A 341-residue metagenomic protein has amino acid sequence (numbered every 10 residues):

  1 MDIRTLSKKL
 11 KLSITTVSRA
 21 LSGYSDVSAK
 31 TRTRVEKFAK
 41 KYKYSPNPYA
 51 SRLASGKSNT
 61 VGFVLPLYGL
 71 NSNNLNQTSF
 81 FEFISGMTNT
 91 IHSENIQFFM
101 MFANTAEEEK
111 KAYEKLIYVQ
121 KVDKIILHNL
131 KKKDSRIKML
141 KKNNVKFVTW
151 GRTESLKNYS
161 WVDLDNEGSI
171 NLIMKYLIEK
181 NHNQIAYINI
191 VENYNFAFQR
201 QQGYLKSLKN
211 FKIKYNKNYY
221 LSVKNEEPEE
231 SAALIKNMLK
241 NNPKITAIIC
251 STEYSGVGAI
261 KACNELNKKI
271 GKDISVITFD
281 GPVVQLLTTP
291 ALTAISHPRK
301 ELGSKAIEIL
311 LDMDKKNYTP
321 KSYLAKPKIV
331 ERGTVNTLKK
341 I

Functional and structural regions predicted by a protein language model:
M1-N59, K340: N-terminal helix-turn-helix DNA-binding module of bacterial transcription factors
S13, N59, D123, N183-Q184 (+1 more regions): Short acidic/polar active-site loop segments enriched in Thr and Asp
S45-K111: Amphipathic helical "hinge" segments at domain boundaries
L70-F80, M100-E108, V162-L172, I188-L234 (+4 more regions): Hinge/beta->alpha junction and helix N-cap segments in small-molecule ligand-binding domains
E109-K121, S231-K244: Short, well-structured alpha-helical segments in soluble
H128-G168, Y254, D280-L292: Flexible loop/hinge segments that line or gate small-molecule binding clefts
A232-I341: Flexible loop/turn connectors
